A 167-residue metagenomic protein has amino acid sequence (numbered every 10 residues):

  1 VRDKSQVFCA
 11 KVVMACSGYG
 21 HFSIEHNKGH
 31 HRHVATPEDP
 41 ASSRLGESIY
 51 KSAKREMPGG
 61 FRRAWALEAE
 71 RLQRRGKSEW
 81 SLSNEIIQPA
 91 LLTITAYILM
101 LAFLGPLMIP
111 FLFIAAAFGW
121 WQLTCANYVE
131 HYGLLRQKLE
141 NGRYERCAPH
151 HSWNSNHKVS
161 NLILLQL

Functional and structural regions predicted by a protein language model:
V1-T93, L135, E140-L167: Membrane-embedded catalytic scaffold of the fatty acid hydroxylase/desaturase
S81-C125: Alpha-helical bilayer-embedded segments of polytopic membrane proteins, i.e., transmembrane/intramembrane helices
I114-C147: Active/binding-pocket-proximal capping segment
